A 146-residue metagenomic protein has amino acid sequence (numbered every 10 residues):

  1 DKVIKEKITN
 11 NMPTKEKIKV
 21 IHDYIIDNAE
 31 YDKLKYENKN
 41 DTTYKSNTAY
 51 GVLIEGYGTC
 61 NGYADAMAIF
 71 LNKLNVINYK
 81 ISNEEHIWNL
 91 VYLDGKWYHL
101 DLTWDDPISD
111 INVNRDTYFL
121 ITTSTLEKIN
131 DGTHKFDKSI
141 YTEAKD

Functional and structural regions predicted by a protein language model:
D1-V52: Secondary-structure boundary elements
K45, V52-T59, Y63: Secondary-structure capping and boundary motifs in well-ordered enzyme cores
T48-G51, E55, K96-L102: Short, well-ordered strand-loop elements centered on a beta-strand within folded domains, enriched for acidic residues
N61-E127: Hydrophobic/aromatic-rich core segments of domains that either
K128-D146: Charged, amphipathic alpha-helical linkers/stalks
